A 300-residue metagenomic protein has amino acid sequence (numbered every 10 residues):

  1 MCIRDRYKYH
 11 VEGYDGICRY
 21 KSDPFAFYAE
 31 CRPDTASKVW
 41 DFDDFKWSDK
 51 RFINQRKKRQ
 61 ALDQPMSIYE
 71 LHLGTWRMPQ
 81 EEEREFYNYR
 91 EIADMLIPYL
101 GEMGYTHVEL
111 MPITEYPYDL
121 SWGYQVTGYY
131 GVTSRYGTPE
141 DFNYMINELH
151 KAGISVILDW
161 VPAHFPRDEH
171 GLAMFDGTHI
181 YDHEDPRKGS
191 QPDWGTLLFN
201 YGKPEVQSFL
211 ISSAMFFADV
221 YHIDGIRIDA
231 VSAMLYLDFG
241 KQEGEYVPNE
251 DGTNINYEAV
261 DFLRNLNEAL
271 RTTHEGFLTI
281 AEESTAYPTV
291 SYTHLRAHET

Functional and structural regions predicted by a protein language model:
M1, P139-F142, A259-L263: Amphipathic alpha-helical segments in well-structured domains
M1-D5, T293-T300: Conserved small/polar residues in nucleotide/adenosyl-binding loops
R4-E70, T75-R84, E91: The feature marks proteins involved in alpha-glucan
E30, I53-D63, H72-E250, N254: Substrate-binding/active-site clefts of carbohydrate-active enzymes
M145, L266, T293: Aromatic/hydrophobic pocket-lining residues that form π-stacking "cages" and hydrophobic walls in ligand
S232, E283-T285, V290-Y292: Substrate-binding clefts and catalytic carboxylate motifs of secreted carbohydrate-active enzymes
Y257-A259, P288-R296: Conserved N-terminal glycine/acidic-rich loop preference
D261-Y287: Aromatic-lined carbohydrate-recognition surfaces of secreted/lumenal glycan-active proteins
